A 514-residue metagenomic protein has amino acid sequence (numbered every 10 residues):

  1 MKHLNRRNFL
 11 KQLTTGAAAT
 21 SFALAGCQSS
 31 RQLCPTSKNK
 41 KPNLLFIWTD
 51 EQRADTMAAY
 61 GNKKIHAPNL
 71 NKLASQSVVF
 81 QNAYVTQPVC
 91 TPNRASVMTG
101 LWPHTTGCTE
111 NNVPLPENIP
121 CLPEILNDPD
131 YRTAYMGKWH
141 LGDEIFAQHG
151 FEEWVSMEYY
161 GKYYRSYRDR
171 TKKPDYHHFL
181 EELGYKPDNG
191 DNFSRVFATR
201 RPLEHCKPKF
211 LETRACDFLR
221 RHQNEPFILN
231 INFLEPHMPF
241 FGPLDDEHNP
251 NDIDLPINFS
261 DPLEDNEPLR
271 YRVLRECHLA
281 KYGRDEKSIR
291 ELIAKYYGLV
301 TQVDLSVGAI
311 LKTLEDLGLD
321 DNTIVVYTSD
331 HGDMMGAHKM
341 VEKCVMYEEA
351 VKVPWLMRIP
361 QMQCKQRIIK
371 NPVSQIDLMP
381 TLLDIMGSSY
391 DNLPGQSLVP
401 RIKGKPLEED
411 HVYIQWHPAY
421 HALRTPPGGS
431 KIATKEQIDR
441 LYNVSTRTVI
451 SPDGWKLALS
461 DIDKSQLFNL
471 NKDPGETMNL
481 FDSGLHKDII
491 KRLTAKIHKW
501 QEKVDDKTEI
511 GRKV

Functional and structural regions predicted by a protein language model:
K2-A458, S465, P474-K496: Formylglycine-dependent sulfatase
K312, I462, E502-D506: Charged/polar positions within long, soluble alpha-helices
P394-Q396, D505-V514: Short, flexible loop/turn segments with low-complexity composition
H411-Y413, I497-I510: Bilobed periplasmic-binding protein-like "clamshell/Venus-flytrap" ligand-binding domains
